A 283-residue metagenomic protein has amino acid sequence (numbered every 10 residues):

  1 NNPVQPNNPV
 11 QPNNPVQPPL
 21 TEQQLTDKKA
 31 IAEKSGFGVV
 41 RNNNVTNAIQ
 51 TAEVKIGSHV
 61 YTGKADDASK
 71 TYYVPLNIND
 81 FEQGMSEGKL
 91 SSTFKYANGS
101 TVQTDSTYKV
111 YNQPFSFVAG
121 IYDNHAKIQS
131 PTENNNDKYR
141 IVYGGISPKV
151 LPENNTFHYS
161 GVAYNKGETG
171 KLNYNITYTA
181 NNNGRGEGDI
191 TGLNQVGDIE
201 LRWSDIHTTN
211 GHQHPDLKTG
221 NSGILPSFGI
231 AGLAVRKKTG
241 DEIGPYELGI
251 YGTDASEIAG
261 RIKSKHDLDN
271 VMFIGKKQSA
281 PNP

Functional and structural regions predicted by a protein language model:
N1-P283: Mature soluble binding/inhibitory domains
